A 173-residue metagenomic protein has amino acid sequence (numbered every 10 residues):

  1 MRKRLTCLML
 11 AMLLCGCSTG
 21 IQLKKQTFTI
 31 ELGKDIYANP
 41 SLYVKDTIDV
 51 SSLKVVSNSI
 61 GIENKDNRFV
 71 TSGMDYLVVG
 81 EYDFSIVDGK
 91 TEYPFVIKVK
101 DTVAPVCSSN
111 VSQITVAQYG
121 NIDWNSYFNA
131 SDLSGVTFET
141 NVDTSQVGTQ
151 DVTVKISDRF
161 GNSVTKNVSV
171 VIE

Functional and structural regions predicted by a protein language model:
M1-R4: Positively charged n-region of N-terminal signal peptides that target proteins for export
L13-G16: C-terminal motif of bacterial Sec signal peptides marking the signal peptidase cleavage site
S18-I60, V103-S134: Solvent-exposed, low-complexity, repeat-rich "mucin-like" stalks and linkers
T27, E92-V96, V111-Q113, T165-S169: Well-ordered beta-strand positions in beta-sheet-rich domains
T47-E92, L133-I172: Serine/threonine-rich, repeat-prone extracellular segments and beta-strand-based repeat modules of secreted/surface
V99-V106, V171-E173: Extracellular interdomain linker/stem segments of modular secreted and single-pass surface proteins
